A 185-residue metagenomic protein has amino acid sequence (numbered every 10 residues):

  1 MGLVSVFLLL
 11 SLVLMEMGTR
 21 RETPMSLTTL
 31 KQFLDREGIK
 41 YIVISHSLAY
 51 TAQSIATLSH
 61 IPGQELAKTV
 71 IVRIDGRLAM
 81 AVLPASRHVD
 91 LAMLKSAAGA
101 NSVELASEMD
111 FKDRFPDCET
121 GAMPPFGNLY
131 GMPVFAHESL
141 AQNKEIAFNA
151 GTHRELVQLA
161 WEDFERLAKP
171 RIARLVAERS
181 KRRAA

Functional and structural regions predicted by a protein language model:
G2-V13: Hydrophobic alpha-helical signal peptides and transmembrane signal-/tail-anchor segments that drive secretory-pathway
L12-A185: Extended, low-hydrophobicity, polar/charged segments
